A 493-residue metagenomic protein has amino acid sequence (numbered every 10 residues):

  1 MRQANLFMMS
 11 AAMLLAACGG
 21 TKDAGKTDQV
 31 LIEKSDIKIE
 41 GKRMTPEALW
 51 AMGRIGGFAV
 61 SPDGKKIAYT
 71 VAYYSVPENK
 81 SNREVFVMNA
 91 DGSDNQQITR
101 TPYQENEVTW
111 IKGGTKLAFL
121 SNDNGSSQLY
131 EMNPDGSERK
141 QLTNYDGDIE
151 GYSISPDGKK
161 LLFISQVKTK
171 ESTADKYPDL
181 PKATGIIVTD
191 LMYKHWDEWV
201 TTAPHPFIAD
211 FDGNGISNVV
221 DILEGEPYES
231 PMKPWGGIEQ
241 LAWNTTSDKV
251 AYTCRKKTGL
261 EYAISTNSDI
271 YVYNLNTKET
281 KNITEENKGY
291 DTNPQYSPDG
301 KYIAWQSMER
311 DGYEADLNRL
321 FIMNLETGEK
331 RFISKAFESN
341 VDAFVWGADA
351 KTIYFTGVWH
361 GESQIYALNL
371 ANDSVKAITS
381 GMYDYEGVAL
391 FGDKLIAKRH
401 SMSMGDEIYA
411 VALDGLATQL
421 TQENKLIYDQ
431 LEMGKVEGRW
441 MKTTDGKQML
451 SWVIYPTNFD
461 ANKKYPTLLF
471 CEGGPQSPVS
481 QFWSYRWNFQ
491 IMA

Functional and structural regions predicted by a protein language model:
L15-A17: C-terminal motif of bacterial Sec signal peptides marking the signal peptidase cleavage site
G25-I32, R83, Q166-G225, T253-D269 (+5 more regions): Predominantly five- to eight-bladed beta-propeller fold
E33-G53, S217-E226: A short helix->beta-strand "capping" segment at the edge of beta-propeller domains
E47-R83: Beta-strand-rich domains and repeat architectures in extracellular enzymes and scaffolds, especially beta-propellers
M52-I67, P102-L120, R139, D146-L161 (+10 more regions): Conserved beta-propeller blade repeats
P77-R83, N122-S127, E198-T202, E261-S268 (+3 more regions): Short, solvent-exposed loop/turn segments at conserved positions within beta-propeller repeat blades
N89-S93, N133-S137, F211-N214, N274-K278 (+3 more regions): Short loop/turn segments that connect beta-strands within beta-propeller blades
E386-A493: Serine-hydrolase catalytic core recognition
